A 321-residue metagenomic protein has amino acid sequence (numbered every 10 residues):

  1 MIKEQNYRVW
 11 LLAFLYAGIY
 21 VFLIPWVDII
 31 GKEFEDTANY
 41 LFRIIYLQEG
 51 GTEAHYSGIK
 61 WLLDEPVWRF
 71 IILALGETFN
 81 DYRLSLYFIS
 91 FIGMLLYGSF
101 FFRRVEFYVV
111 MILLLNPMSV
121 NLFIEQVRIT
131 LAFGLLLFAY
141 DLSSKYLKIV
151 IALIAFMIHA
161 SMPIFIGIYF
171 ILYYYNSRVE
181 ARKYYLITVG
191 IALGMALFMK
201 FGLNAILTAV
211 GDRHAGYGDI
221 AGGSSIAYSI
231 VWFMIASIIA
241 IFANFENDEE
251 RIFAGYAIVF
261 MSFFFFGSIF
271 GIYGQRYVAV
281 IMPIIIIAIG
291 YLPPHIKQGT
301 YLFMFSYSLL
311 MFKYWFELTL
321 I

Functional and structural regions predicted by a protein language model:
M1-F22: Start-transfer (signal-anchor) and selected internal transmembrane alpha helices of multi-pass inner/ER membrane
Y7, F22-Y56, E65, R69 (+2 more regions): Alpha-helical transmembrane segments and terminal signal-anchor/GPI-anchor hydrophobic tails, characterized by long
F70-F88: Juxtamembrane segments of multi-pass membrane glycosylation machinery that transfer sugars from lipid-linked donors
Y87-V105: Transmembrane-helix motifs of polytopic, lipid-linked glycan transferases
F88-I92, V127-L135, I158-G167, A227-I235 (+1 more regions): Membrane-embedded alpha-helical segments of multi-pass membrane proteins, especially the transmembrane helices
Y108-Q126, T130: Membrane-embedded helix bundles of polyisoprenyl
L136-L147: Membrane-interface transmembrane helices that cradle and orient dolichyl/undecaprenyl
R182-I191, K297-Y314: Signature aromatic-anchored transmembrane alpha helix within multi-pass, membrane-resident enzymes that catalyze glycan
